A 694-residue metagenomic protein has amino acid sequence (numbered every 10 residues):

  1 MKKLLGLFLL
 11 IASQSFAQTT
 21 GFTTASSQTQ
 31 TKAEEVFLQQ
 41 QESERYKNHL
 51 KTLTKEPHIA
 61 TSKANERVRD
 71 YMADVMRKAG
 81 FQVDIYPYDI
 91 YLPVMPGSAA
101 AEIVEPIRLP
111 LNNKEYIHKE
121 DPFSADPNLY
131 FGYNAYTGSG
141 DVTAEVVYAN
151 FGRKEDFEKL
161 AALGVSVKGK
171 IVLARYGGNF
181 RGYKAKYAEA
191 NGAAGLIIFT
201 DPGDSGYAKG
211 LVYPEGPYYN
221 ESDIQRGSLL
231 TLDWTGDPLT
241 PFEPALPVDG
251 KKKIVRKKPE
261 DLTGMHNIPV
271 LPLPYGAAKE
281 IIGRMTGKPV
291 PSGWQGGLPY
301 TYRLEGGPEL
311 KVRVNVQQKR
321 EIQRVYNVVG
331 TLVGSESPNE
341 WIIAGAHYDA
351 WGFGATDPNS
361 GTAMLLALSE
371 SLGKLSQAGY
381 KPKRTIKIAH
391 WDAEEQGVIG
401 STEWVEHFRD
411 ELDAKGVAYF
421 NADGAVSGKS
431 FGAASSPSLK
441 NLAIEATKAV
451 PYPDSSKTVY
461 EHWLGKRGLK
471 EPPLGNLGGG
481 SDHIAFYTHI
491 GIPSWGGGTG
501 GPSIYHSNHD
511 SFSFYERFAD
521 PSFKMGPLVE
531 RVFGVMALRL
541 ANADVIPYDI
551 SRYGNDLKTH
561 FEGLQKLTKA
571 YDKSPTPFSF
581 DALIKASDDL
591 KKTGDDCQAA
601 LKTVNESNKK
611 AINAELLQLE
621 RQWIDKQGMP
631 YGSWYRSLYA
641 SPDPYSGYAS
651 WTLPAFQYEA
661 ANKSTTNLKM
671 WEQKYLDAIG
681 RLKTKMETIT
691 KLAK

Functional and structural regions predicted by a protein language model:
L4-A12: Sec-dependent N-terminal signal peptides
T19-K32, Q39, K51-I171, P202 (+2 more regions): Noncatalytic luminal/extracellular "stalk/propeptide" segments of secretory-pathway proteins
K32-Q40, T54-K63, G132-T137, L173-G178 (+11 more regions): Second-shell loop/turn segments in exported
R108, N220-P289, S337, A393-S511 (+5 more regions): Metal-dependent peptidase/peptidase-like ectodomains
S124-K159, T235-T356, A367-E370, K374-A378: Soluble metallo-hydrolase cores and metallopeptidase-like ectodomains found primarily in the secretory/periplasmic
E145, A149-G216, S335, N339 (+4 more regions): A conserved hydrophobic secondary-structure block that centers on an alpha-helix together with its immediately flanking
P202, V328, A344-V398, E403 (+1 more regions): Alpha-helical metal-binding/catalytic segments enriched in His/Glu/Asp
P527, R531-K694: C-terminal non-catalytic alpha-helical accessory regions
